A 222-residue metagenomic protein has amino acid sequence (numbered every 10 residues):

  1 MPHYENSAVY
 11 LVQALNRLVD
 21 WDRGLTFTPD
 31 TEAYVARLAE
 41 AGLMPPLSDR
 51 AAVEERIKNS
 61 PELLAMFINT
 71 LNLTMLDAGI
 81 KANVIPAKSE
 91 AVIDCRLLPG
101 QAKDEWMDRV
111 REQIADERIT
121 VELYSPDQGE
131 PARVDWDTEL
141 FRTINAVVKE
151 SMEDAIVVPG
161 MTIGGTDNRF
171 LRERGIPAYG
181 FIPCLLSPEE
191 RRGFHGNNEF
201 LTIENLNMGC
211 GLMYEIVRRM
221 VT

Functional and structural regions predicted by a protein language model:
M1-L76, V84, P99-T120: Acidic-enriched catalytic cores of C-N bond-cleaving enzymes acting on peptides and small amides
P2-V9, D104, D135-T138, F200-N207: Soluble non-cytosolic domains of exported or imported proteins
N16-G24, E40, P45-L47, D135-P183: Active-site-adjacent substrate-binding region of metalloamidase/peptidase-like peptide-processing proteins
I57, L71-L73, D77-A78, Q101-V110 (+6 more regions): Catalytic cores of nucleotide-enabled group-transfer and carboxylate-activating enzymes in metabolic and assembly-line
N72-M75, V92-D94, T120, V158 (+1 more regions): Structured core elements
K81-D116, A132-N145, V157: C-terminal substrate/ligand-recognition segments
L123-D135: Short proline/glycine- and acidic-rich turn/helix-capping motifs at secondary-structure junctions
Q128, D154-V221: Zn-dependent metallopeptidase/amidohydrolase metal-coordination segment
